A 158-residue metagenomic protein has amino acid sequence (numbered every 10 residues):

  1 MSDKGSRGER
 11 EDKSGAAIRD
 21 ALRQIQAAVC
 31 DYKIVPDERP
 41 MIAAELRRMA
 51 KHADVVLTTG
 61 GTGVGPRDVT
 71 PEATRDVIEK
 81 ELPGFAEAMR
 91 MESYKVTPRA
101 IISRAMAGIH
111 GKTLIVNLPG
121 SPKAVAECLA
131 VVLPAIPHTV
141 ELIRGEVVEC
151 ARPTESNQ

Functional and structural regions predicted by a protein language model:
M1-Q158: Non-catalytic beta/alpha edge segments that cap or flank active sites
